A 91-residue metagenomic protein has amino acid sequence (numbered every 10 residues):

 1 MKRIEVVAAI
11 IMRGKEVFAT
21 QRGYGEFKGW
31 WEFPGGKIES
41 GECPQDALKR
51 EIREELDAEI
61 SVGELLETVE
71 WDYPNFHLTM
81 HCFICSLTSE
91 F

Functional and structural regions predicted by a protein language model:
M1-V17, K37: Conserved N-terminal beta-strand and adjoining loop/helix that marks the start of the Nudix/MutT-like hydrolase domain
A9, L65, C82-F83: A structural signal for short, well-ordered beta-strand segments
I10, W31, F76: Residues that recognize and position ribonucleotide moieties
G14-E16, G23, S86-E90: Short loop segments at secondary-structure junctions
R22-G25, W71: Short polar/acidic secondary-structure junctions
E26-W30: A conserved beta-turn-beta hairpin within the catalytic core of GNAT-like acetyltransferases that forms part
F33-E67: The catalytic Nudix box helix
E59, V69-F91: Active-site-adjacent beta-strand/loop module that shapes the phosphate/pyrophosphate-binding cleft
